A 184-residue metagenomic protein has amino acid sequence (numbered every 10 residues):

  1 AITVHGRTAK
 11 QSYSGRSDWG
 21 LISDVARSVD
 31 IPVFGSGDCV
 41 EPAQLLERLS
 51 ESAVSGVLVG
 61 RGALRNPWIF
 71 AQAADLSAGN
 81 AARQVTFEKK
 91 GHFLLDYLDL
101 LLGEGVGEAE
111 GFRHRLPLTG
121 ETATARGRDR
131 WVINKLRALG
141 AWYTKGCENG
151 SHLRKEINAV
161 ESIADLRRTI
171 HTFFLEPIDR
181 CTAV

Functional and structural regions predicted by a protein language model:
A1, Y13, S17-G20, D24-G35 (+1 more regions): Alpha/beta catalytic cores of nucleotide-metabolism and tRNA/nucleoside-modifying enzymes
T3-R7: Short beta-strands and strand-loop turn motifs
T8-S12: A short acidic, helix-capping loop that chelates divalent metal ions and anchors anionic groups
